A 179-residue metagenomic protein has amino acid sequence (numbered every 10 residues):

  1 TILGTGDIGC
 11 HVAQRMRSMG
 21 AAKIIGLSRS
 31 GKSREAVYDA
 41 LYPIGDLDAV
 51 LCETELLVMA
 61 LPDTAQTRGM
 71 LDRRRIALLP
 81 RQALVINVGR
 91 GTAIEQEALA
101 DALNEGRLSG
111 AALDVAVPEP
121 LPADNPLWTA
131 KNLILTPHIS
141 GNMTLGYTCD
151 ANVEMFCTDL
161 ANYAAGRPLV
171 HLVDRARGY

Functional and structural regions predicted by a protein language model:
T1, L78, I134: Conserved beta-strand segments that form the floor/walls of ligand-binding pockets within enzyme and binding domains
T1-R17: Glycine-rich adenosine-cofactor-binding loop
T5, L51, C149-V153: Amphipathic, non-transmembrane alpha-helical scaffold segments
G9, K32-S33, N142, Y179: Flexible, glycine-rich phosphate/dinucleotide-binding loops and adjacent beta-alpha linkers at cofactor/substrate
R15, E53, D159, Y163: Short alpha-helical functional segments enriched in proximate histidine and acidic residues
A22, G31-P126: Rossmann-like adenosine-cofactor binding region
I24-G26: Short beta-strand "acidic-cap" motif of Rossmann-like dinucleotide-binding folds
Q82, V88-Y179: Rossmann-like dinucleotide-binding domain for NAD(H)/NADP(H)
